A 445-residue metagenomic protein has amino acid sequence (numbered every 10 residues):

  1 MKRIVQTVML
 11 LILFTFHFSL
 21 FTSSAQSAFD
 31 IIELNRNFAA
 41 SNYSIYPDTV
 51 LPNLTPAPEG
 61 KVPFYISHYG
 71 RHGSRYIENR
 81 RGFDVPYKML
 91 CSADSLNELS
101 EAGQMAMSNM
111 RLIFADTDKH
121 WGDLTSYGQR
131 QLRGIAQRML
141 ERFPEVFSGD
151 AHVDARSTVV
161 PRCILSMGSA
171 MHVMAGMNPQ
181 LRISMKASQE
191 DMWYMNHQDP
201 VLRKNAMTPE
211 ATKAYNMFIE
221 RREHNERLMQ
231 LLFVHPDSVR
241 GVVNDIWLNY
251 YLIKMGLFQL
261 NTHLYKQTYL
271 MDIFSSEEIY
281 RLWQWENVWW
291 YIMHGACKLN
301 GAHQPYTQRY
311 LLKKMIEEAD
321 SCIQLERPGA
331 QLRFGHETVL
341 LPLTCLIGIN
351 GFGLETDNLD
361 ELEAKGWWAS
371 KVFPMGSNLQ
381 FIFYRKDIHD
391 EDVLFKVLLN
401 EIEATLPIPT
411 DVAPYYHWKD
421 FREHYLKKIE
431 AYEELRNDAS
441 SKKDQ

Functional and structural regions predicted by a protein language model:
M1-A28: Bacterial Sec-dependent N-terminal signal peptides
Q26-H152, T158-Q331, G335-Q445: Signature for phosphate-centric chemistry
